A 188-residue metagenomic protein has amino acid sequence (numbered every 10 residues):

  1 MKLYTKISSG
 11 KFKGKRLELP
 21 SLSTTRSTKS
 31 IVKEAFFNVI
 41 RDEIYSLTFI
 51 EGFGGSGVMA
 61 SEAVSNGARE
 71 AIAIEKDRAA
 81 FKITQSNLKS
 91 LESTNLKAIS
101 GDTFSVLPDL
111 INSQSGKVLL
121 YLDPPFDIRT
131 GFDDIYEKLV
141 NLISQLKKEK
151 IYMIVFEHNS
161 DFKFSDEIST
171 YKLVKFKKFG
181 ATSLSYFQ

Functional and structural regions predicted by a protein language model:
M1-Q188: Class I S-adenosyl-L-methionine-dependent methyltransferase catalytic core
